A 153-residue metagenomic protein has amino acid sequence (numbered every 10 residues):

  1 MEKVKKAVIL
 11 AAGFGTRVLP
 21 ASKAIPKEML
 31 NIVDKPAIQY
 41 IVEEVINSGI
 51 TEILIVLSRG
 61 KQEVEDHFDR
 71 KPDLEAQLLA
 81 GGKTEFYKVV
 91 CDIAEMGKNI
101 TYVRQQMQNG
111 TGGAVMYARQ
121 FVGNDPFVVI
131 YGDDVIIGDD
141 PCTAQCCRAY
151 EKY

Functional and structural regions predicted by a protein language model:
M1-E2, A94: Short, flexible hinge/linker loops that cap or flank conserved catalytic cores
E2-L79, P141-Q145: N-terminal glycine-rich phosphate-binding loop and ensuing alpha1 helix
V4, G15-A21, Q39, F86-K88 (+3 more regions): Residue-level detector of functional hotspots within protein domains
L74-Q77, Y87-Y153: Conserved beta-loop-beta/alpha segment of the NTase-like Rossmann-fold superfamily that binds/positions NTPs
G82-T84: Flexible coil/linker segments and helix-coil junctions enriched in charged and small residues
